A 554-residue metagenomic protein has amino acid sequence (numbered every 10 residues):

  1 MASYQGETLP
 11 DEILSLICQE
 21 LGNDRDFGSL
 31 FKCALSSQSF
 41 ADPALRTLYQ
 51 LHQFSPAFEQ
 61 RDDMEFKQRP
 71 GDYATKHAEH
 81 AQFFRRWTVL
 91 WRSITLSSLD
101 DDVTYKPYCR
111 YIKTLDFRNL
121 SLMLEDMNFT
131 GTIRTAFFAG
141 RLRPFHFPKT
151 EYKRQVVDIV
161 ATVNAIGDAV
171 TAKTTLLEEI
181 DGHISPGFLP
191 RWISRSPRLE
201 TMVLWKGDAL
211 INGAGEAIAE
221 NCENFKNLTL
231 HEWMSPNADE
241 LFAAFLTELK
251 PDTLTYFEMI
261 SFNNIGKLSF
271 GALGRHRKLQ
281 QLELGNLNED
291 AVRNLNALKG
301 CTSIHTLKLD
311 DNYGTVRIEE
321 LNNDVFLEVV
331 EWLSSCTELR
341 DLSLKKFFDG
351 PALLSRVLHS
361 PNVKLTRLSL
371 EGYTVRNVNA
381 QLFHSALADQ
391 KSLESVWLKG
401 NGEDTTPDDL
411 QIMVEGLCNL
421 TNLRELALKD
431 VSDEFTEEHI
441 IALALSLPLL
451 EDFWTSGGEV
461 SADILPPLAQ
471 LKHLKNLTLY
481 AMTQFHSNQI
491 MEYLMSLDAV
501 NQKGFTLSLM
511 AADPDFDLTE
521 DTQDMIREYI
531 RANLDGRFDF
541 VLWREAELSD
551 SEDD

Functional and structural regions predicted by a protein language model:
A2-I318, T337-D341, R537, D554: N-terminal adaptor/linker regions at the entrance to substrate-recognition repeat cores in CRL/SCF substrate receptors
A2-Q5, E12-E20, G271, Q281 (+5 more regions): Leucine-rich solenoid repeat modules
L30, A34, V160, D208 (+6 more regions): Short alpha-helix boundary/capping motifs
Q60-E65, E320, I464-L465, N488-I490: Short secondary-structure transition/capping segments
S98-D102, N164, P186-G187, I211-N212 (+11 more regions): Structural motif corresponding to alpha-helix initiation and N-cap regions
Y152-R154, F326, L426: Short secondary-structure boundary micro-motifs
E319-V325, T478: Short, structured segments at the rim of ligand-binding sites
